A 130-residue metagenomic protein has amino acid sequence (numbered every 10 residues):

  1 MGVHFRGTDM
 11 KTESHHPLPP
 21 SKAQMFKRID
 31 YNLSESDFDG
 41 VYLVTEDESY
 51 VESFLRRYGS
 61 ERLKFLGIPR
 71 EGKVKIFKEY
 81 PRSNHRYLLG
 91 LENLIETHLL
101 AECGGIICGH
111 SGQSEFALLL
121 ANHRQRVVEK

Functional and structural regions predicted by a protein language model:
M1-I76, L91: Core catalytic architecture of nucleotide-activated donor-dependent transferases building glycoconjugates
H4, H15-H16, H85, H98 (+2 more regions): Histidine (H) residue identity feature
S34, E79-Y80, T97-H98: General secondary-structure edge motif
D37, R82-R86, L100: A near-ubiquitous, low-amplitude feature marking generic local secondary-structure context
L43-S49, R82-R86, I106-G109: Noncatalytic linker/hinge segments flanking ATPase motor cores
F77-E92: Surface-exposed acidic, glycine/proline-enriched linker/cap segments that occur as 15-30-residue helix-coil
N93-K130: A donor-sugar binding/catalytic signature common to diverse glycosyltransferases and related nucleotide-sugar
